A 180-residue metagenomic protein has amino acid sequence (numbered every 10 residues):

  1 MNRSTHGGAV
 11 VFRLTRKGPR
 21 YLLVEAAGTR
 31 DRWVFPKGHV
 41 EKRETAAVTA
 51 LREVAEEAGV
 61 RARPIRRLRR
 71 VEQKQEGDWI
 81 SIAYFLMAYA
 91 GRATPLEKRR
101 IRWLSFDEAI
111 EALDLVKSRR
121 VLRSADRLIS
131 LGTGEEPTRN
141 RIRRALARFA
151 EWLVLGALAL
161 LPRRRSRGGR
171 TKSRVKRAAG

Functional and structural regions predicted by a protein language model:
M1-F35: N-terminal strand-loop-strand
G7, K17, A27, E76 (+5 more regions): Feature targets compositionally biased, intrinsically disordered low-complexity regions with long contiguous runs
A26, R67, V71, R102 (+3 more regions): Flexible domain-boundary/linker segments
H39-S124, L153-R164, A178: Unchanged
K117-G180: Charged phosphate-binding loop/patch that engages nucleotide di/tri-phosphates or the phosphate backbone of nucleic
